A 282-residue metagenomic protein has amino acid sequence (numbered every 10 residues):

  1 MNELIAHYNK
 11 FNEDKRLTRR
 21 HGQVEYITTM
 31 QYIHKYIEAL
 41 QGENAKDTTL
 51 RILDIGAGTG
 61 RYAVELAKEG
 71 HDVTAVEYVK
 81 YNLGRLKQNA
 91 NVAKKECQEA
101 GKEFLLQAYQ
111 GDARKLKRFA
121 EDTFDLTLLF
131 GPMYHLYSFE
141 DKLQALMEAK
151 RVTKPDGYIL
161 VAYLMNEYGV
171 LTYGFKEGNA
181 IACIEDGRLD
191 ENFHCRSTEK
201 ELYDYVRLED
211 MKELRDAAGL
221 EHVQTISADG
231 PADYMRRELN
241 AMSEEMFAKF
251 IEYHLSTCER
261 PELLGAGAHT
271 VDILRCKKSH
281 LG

Functional and structural regions predicted by a protein language model:
M1-D47, R61: Conserved class I S-adenosyl-L-methionine
T49-G56: Conserved class I S-adenosyl-L-methionine
R61-K115: Class I SAM-dependent methyltransferase SAM/SAH-binding core
K117-T127: A short acidic, Gly/Pro-enriched loop at the edge of an enzyme's catalytic core that lines a small-molecule cofactor
L143-P155: A short glycine-rich, Lys/Arg-flanked "PGG" loop and its adjoining helix->strand segment in the class I
I159-G187: Conserved class I S-adenosyl-L-methionine
L202-G219, T225: Short alpha-helix
Q224-G282: A C-terminal cap/extension of S-adenosyl-L-methionine-dependent methyltransferases that defines the acceptor-substrate
